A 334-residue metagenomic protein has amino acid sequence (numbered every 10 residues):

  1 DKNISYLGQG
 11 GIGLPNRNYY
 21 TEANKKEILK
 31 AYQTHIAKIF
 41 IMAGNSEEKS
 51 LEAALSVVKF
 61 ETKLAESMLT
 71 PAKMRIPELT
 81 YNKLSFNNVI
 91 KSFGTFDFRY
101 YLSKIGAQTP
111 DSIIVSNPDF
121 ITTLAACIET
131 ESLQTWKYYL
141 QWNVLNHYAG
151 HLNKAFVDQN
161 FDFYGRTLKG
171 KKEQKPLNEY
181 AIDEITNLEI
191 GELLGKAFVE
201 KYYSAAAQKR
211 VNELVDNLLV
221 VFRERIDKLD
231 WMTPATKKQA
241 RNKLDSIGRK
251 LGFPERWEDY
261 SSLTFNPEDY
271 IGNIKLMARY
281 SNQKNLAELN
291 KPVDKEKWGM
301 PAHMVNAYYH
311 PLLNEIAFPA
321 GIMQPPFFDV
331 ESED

Functional and structural regions predicted by a protein language model:
D1-E213, N217: Noncatalytic, helix-rich "gating/capping" subdomain that lines the substrate-entry/channel surface of large enzyme
V57, K91-T95, K104-A107, I114-P118 (+5 more regions): Intrinsically disordered, low-complexity linker/terminal regions across diverse proteins
